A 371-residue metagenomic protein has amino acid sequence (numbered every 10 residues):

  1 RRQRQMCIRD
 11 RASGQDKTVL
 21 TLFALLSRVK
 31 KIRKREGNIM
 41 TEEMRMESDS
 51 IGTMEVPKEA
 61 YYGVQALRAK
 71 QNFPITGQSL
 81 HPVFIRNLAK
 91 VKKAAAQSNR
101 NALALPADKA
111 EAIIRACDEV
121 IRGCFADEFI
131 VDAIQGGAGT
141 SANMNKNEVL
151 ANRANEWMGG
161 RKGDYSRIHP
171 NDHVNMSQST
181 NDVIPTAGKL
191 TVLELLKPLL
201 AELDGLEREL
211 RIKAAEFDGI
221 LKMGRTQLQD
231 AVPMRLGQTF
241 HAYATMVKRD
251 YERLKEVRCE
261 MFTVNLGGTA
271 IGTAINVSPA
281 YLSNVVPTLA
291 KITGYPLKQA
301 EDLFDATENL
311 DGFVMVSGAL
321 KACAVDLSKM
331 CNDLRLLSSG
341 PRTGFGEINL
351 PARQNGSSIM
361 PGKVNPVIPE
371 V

Functional and structural regions predicted by a protein language model:
R2-I8: Short, small-residue-biased leader/transition segments that mark boundaries at the very start of proteins
I8, T18-L20, H241: Intrinsic structural disorder/low-complexity segments
R9, L22-F23, V174: Short N-terminal alpha-helical targeting/association segments
A12-G14: N-terminal, intrinsically disordered charge-dense segments
K17, L22-I39: Short, Lys/Arg-enriched N-terminal segments with co-localized hydrophobic residues within the first ~10-30 amino acids
M40-V371: Conserved, well-structured ligand/cofactor-binding cores
